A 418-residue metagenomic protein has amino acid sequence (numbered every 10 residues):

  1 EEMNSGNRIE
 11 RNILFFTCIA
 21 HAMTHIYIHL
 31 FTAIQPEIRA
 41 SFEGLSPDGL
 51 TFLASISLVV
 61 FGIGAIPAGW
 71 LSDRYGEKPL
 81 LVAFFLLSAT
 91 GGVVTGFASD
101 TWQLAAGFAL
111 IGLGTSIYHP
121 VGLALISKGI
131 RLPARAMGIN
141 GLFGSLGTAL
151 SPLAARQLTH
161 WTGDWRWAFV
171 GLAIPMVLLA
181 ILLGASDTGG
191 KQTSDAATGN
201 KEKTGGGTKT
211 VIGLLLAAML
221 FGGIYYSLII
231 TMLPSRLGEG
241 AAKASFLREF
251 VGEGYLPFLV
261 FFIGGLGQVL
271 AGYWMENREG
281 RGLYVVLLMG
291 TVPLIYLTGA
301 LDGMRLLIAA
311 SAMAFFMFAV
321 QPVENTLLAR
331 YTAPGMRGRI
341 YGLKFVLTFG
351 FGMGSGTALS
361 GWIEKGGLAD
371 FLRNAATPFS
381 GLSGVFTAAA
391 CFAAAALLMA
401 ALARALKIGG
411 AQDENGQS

Functional and structural regions predicted by a protein language model:
H29, S57-I66, T148-A149, F261-V269 (+1 more regions): Residue-level signature of mid-helix packing/kink "hotspots" within the transmembrane helices of 12-pass Major
F31-T32, T210-G265: Extracytoplasmic gate region of multi-pass secondary transporters
I63-T101: Conserved MFS/SLC helix-loop-helix module at the cytosolic interface between two early adjacent transmembrane helices
G64-G76, G267-E279, E364: Helix-to-loop junctions at the C-terminal end of transmembrane segments in multipass secondary transporters
G107-G144: Cytoplasmic helix-loop-helix junction between adjacent transmembrane helices in 12-TM secondary transporters
R166-G184, S383-A401: Symmetry-related core transmembrane helices of the 12-TM Major Facilitator Superfamily/SLC fold
R278-L327: C-terminal transmembrane helical hairpin of 12-TM major facilitator-type secondary transporters
Y331, G335-L368: A late C-terminal transmembrane helix in Major Facilitator Superfamily
